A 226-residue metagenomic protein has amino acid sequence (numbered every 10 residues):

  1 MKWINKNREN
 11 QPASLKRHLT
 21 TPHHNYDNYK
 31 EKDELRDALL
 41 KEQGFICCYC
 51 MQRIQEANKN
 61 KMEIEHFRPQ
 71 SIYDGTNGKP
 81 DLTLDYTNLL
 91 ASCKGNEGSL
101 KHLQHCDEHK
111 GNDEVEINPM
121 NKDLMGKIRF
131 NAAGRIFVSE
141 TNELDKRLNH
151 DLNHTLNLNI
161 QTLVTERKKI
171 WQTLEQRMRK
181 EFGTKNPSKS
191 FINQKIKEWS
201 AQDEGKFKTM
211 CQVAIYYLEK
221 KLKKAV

Functional and structural regions predicted by a protein language model:
M1-Y29, L103-M120, Q161-G183, I192 (+1 more regions): Class I S-adenosyl-L-methionine
W3-Y49, Y73-L84: Short, charged surface segments at domain edges that flank catalytic/cofactor-binding sites
Q11, G75-K94, K122-F137: Short Fe-S-cluster ligation motifs
E34, E42-F45, K59-M62, L84 (+3 more regions): Short, well-structured alpha-helical interface segments that form or flank functional binding sites
Q52-A91, G95-Q104: Histidine-centered nuclease catalytic patch
L100-N159, L163: Long, low-complexity, intrinsically disordered segments enriched in glycines and aromatic residues
T141-V226: C-terminal, charged low-complexity interaction regions
